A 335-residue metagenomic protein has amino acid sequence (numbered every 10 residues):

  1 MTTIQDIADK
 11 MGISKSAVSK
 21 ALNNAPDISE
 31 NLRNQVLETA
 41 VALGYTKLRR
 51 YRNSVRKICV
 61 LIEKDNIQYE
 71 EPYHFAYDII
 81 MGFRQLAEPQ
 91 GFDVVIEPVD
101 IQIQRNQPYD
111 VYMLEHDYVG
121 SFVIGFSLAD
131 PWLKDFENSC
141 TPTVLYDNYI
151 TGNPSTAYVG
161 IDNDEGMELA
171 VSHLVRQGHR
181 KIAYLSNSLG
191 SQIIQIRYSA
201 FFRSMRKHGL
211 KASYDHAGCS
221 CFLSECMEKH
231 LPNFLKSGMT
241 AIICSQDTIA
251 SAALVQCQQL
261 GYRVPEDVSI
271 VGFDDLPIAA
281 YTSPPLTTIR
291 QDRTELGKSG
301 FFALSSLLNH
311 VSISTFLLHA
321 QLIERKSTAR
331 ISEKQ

Functional and structural regions predicted by a protein language model:
M1-V55, K334: N-terminal helix-turn-helix DNA-binding module of bacterial transcription factors
T2, K57-S172, P232-S237, T248: Alpha-helical recognition/docking segments in bacterial nutrient-uptake and carbohydrate-utilization systems
T39, G82-L86, D135, I196-H208 (+1 more regions): Alpha-helical structural signal in soluble globular domains
D65-D78, I96-R105, V159-L169, L185-H230 (+4 more regions): Hinge/beta->alpha junction and helix N-cap segments in small-molecule ligand-binding domains
D93, P142, R180, K211 (+1 more regions): Residue-level detector of anion-binding/catalytic polar loops
Y118-G125, A183-S186, A217, L235-D247 (+1 more regions): Periplasmic-binding protein-like
A212, E228-Q335: Flexible loop/turn connectors
